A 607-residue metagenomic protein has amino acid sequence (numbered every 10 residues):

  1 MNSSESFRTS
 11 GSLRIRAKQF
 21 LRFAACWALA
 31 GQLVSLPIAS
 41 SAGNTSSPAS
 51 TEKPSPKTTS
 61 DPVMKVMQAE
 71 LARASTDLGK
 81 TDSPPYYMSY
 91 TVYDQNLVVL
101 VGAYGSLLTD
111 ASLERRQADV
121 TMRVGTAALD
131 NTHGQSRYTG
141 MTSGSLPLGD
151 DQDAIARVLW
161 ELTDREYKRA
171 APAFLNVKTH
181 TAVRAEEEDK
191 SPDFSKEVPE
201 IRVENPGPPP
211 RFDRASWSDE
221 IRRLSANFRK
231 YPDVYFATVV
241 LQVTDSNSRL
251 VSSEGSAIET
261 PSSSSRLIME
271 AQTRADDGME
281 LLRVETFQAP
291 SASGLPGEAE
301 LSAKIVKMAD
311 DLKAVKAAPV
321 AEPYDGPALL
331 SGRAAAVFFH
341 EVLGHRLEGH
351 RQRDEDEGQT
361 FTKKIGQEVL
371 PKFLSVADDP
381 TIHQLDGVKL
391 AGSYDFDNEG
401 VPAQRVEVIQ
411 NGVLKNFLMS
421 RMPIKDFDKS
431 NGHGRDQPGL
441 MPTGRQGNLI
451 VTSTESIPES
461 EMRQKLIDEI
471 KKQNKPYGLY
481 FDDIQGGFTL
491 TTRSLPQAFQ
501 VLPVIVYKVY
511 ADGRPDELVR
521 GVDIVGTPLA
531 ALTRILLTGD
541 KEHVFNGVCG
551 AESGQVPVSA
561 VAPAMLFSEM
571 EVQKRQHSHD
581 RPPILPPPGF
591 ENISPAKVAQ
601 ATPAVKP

Functional and structural regions predicted by a protein language model:
M1-Q19: N-terminal secretory signal peptides that target proteins for export/translocation
N2, S40-F396, V401, R405 (+9 more regions): Active-site bordering "gate/hinge" segments that shape substrate access to catalytic or cofactor-binding pockets
R22-L36: Bacterial N-terminal signal peptides
P261, L418, L518-R520: Short linear motifs in exposed loops
V284-T286, S420-M422, G521-V522: Residue-level structural signal for beta-strand termini and adjacent loop
K415-E469: C-terminal, non-catalytic macromolecule-binding modules
T452-A530, N546-E552: Hydrophobic alpha-helical bundle architecture
